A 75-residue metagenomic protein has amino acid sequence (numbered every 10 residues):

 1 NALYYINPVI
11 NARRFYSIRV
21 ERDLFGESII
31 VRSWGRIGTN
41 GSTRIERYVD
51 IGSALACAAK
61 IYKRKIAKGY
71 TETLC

Functional and structural regions predicted by a protein language model:
N1-I29: Short N-terminal "domain-start" leader segments that mark the transition from disordered tails or signal peptides into
L3-Y4, R14-F15, R47, I61 (+1 more regions): Intrinsically disordered, low-complexity N-terminal regions enriched in serine/proline/glycine with scattered basic
I18-R44, A59: Short aromatic-glycine-(Arg/Gly/Cys) micro-motifs in beta-strand/loop hairpins
N40-S42, Y48-A67: A short, charged, amphipathic alpha-helix used as a generic interaction element across diverse proteins
K68-C75: Boundary/linker segments flanking structured domains
